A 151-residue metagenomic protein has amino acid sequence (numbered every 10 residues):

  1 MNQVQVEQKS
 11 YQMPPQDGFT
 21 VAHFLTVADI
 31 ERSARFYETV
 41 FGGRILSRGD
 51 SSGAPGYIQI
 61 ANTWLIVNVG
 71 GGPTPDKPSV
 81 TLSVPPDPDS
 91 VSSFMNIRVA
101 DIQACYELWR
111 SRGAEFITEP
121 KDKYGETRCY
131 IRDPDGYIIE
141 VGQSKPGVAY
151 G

Functional and structural regions predicted by a protein language model:
N2-A22, R44-I97, A104-R132, S144-G151: Vicinal oxygen chelate
T26, E31-R35, F41, S47-G49: Short, contiguous, helix-prone interaction/anchoring segments in small proteins
V27, N96-V99: Short, solvent-exposed loop/helix junctions and linker helices that flank or host conserved functional motifs
R32-S33, D101-C105: Short phosphate-engaging motifs
S33-E38, W109, G136: Conserved active-site tyrosine of GNAT-family acetyltransferases
E140-V141: Short glycine-/small-residue motifs
